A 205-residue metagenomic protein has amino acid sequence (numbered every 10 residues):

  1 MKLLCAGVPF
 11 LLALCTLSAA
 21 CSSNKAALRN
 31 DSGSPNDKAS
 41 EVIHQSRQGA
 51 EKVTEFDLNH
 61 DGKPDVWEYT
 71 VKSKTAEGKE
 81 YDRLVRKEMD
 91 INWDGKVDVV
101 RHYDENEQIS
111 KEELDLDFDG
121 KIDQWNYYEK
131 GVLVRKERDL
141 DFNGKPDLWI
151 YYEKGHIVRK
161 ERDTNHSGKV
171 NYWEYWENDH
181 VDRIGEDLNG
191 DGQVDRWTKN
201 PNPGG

Functional and structural regions predicted by a protein language model:
M1-C5: Positively charged n-region of N-terminal signal peptides that target proteins for export
G7-S18: Bacterial N-terminal signal peptides
C21-G205: Calcium-binding acidic motifs and repeat modules
